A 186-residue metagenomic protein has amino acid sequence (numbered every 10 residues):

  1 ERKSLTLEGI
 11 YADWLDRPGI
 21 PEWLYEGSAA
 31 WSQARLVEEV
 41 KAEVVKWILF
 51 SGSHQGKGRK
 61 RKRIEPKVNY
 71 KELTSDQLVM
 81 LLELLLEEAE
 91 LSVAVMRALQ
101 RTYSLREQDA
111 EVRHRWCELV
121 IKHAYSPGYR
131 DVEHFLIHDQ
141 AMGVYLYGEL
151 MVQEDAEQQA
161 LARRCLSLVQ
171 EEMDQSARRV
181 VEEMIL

Functional and structural regions predicted by a protein language model:
E1-L186: Long, ordered, helix-rich scaffold segments
